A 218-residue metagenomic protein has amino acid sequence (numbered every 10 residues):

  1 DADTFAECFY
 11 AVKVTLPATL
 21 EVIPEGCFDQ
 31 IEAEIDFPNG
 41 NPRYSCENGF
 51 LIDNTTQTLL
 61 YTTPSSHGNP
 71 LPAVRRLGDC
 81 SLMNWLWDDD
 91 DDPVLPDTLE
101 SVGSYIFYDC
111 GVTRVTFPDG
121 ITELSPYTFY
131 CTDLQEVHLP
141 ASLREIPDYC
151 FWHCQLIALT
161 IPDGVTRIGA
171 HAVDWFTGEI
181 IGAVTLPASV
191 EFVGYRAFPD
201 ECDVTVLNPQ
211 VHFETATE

Functional and structural regions predicted by a protein language model:
A2-T4, E25-C27, C80, G103-I106 (+4 more regions): Consensus positions within tandem repeat domains that build extended binding/scaffold surfaces
C8-V22, I31-G49, N54-R76, N84-S101 (+5 more regions): Structural signature of tandem-repeat unit edges
E218: Active-site regions of enzymes building and remodeling cell-envelope glycoconjugates
